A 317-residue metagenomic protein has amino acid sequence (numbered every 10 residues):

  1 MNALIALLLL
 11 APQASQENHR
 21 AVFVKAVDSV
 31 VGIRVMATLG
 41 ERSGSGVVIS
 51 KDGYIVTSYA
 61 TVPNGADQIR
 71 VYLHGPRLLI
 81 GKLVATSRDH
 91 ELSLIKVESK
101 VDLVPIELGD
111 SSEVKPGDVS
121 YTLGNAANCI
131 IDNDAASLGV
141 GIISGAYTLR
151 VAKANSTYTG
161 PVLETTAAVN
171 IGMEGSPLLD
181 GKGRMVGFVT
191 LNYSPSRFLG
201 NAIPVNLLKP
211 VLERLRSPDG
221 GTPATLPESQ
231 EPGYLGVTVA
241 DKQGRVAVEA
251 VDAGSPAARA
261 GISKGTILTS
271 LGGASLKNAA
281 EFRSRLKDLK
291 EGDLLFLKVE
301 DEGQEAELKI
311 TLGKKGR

Functional and structural regions predicted by a protein language model:
A14-F23, L103, T122, A126-D134 (+5 more regions): C-terminal cap/linker of serine protease catalytic domains
S15-R20, R34-D52, S58, R77-I80 (+4 more regions): A conserved glycine-rich beta-strand in the N-terminal activation segment of trypsin-fold
A26-I33, V97-I106, A136-R197, E249: Active-site region of chymotrypsin-like
V31-I33, G46, G53, T57 (+15 more regions): Terminal peptide-recognition signature
I33, D67-H74, T122-G124, L294-V299: Short conserved beta-strand and strand-loop elements enriched in small hydrophobics with frequent Asp/Gly
M36, S50-L92, V97-D102, S137: Catalytic-histidine neighborhood of serine endopeptidases, predominantly the chymotrypsin-like S1/PA family
T38, R42-G46, P105-D110, A127 (+2 more regions): Gly/Ser-rich catalytic serine loop of serine hydrolases
L163-E164, A168, S217-R285, K298-T311 (+1 more regions): PDZ/PDZ-like groove recognition
